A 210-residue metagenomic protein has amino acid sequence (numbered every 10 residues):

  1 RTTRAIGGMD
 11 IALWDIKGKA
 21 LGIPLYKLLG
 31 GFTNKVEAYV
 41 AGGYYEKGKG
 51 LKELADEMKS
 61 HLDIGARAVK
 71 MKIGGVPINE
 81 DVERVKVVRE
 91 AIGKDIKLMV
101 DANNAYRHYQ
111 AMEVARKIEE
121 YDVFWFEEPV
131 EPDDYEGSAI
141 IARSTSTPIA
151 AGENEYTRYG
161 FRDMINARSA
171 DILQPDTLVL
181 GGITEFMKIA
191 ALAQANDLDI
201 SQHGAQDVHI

Functional and structural regions predicted by a protein language model:
R1-L98, N103-A105, Y109-M112, R116-E120: N-terminal capping/lid subdomain adjacent to the active-site entrance of alpha/beta enzymes
M9, T184, A205-I210: Flexible C-terminal active-site loop/helix
M71-H203: Catalytic core of soluble alpha/beta enzymes
